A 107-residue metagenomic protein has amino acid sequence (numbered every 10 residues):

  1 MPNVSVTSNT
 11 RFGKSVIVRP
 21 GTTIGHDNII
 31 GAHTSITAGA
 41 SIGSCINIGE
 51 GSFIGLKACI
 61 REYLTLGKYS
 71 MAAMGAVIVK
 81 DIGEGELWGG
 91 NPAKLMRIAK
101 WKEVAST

Functional and structural regions predicted by a protein language model:
M1-G89, A93-M96: Structural signal for interior beta-strand "rungs" in well-ordered beta-sheet cores of soluble enzyme domains
N91-T107: Terminal amphipathic alpha-helical/low-complexity segments used for targeting or macromolecular assembly
